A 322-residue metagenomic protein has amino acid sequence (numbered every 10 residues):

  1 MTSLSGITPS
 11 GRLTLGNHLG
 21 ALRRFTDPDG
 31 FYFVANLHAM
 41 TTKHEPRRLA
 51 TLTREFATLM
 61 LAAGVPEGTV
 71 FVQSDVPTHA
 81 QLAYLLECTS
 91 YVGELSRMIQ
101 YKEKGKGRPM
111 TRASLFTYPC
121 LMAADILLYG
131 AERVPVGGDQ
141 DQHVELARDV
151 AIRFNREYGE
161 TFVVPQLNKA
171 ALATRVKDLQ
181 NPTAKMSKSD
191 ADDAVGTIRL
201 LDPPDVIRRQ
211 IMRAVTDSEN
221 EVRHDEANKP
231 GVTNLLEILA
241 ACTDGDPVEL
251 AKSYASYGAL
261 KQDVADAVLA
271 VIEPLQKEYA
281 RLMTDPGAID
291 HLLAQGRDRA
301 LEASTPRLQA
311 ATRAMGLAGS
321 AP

Functional and structural regions predicted by a protein language model:
T2-A124, A270, A280: N-terminal Rossmann-like or analogous alpha/beta NTP/dinucleotide-binding catalytic cores that position adenine
I7-P9, N36-H38, A131-R133, D190 (+1 more regions): Short, histidine-centered active-site or binding-site loop motifs used for metal coordination, general acid-base
D29, V92-S96, L128-P135, A240-L250 (+1 more regions): Short helix-capping/linker segments at secondary-structure and domain boundaries
L37, A123-L127, P182, A241-D244: Short connector loops/turns at beta-strand edges and beta->alpha or beta->beta junctions
P46, V134-G137, V222: Short, polar/flexible loop-turn hinges at active-site or ligand-entry regions and domain interfaces
Q100-F154, Y158, D178: Internal, conserved structured core segments that host functional sites
Q142, R148-P322: Conserved nucleotide- and phosphate/pyrophosphate-binding catalytic cores in adenylate/nucleotidyl-handling enzymes
